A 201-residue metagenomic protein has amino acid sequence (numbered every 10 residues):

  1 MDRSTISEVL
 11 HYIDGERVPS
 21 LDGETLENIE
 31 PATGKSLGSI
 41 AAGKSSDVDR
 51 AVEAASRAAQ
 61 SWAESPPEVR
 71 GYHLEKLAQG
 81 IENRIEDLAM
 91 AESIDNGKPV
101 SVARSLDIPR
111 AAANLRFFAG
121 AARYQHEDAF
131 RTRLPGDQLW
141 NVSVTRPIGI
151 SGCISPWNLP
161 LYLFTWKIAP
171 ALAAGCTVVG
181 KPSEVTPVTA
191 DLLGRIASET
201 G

Functional and structural regions predicted by a protein language model:
M1-S39, Y72, K76, Q125-I154: Terminal low-complexity tails and localization/encapsulation signals of metabolic enzymes
S4, R57, P67-V69, M90-A91 (+3 more regions): A short alpha-helix capping/helix-coil boundary motif
S7-E8, I13, A32-K35, R57 (+8 more regions): Residue-level signal for pocket-adjacent positions within structured domains
H11, P19, S93, R116 (+4 more regions): Short glycine- and Lys/Arg-enriched binding-loop motifs that mark or flank ligand-binding interfaces
L21, V48, I85, R104 (+2 more regions): Alpha-helix N-cap/helix-start motif
L37-Q125: Glycine-rich loop-to-alpha-helix module at the N-terminal edge of alpha/beta enzyme cores
E127-G201: Rossmann-like NAD(P) dinucleotide-binding subdomain of oxidoreductase/dehydrogenase enzymes
